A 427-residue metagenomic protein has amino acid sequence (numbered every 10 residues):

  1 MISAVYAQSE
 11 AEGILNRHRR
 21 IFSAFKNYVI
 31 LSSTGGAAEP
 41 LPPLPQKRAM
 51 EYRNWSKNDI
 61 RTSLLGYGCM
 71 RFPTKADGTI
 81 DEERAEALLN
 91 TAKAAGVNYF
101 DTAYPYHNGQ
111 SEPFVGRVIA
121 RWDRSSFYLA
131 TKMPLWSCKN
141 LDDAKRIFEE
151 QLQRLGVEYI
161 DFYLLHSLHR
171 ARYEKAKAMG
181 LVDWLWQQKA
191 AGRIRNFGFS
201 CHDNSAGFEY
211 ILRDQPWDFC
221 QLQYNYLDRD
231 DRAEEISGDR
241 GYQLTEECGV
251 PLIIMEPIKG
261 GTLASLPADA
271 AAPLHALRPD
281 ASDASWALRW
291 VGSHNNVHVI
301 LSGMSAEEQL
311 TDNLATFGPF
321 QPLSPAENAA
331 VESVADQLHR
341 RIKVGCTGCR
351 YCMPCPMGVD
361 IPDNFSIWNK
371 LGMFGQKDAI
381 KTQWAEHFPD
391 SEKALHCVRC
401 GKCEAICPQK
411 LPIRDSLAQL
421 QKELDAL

Functional and structural regions predicted by a protein language model:
P43-F127, W184, A190: N-terminal binding-site loop/beta-alpha segment at the start of enzyme catalytic domains that lines or forms
Y52, N108, L168-T347, Y351-V359 (+4 more regions): Beta/alpha (TIM)-barrel catalytic core signal, keyed to glycine-rich beta->alpha loops juxtaposed to Asp/Glu that bind
K57-D59, G116-R124, L152-V157, I211-Q215 (+1 more regions): Acidic (Asp/Glu)-rich catalytic clusters
R71-E82, K132-D142, P273-R278: Active-site mouth loops of central-metabolism enzymes
T79-A92, N140-R154, D203-I211, D283-L288: Short, acidic/polar
L155-A171: Active-site groove signature of glycoside hydrolases
V344-G358, A394-Q409: Local cysteine-cluster metal-coordination motifs and their immediate loop/turn environment, predominantly Fe-S cluster
F374-K402, A426-L427: Short Fe-S-cluster ligation motifs
